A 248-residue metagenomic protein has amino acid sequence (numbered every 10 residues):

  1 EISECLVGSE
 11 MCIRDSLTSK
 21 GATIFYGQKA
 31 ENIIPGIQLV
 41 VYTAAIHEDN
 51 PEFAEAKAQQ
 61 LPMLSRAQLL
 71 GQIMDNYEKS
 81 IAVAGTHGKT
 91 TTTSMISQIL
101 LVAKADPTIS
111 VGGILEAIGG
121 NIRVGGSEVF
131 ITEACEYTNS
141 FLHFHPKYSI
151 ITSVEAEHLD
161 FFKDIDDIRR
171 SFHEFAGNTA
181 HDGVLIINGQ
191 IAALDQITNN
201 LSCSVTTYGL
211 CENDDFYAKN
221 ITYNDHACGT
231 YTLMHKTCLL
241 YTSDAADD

Functional and structural regions predicted by a protein language model:
I2-C12, D244-D248: Short, small-residue-biased leader/transition segments that mark boundaries at the very start of proteins
S9, F25-Q28, S65-G71, S110-G113 (+2 more regions): Beta-strand->loop->alpha-helix junctions that form or flank phosphate-binding loops in nucleotide-handling enzymes
E10-G21: N-terminal beta-loop-helix "entrance" segment that forms/cooperates in small-molecule cofactor or anionic ligand
T18-S19, E31-G36, A44-G189, A193-C203: Phosphate-binding loop of NTP-binding sites
I24, I81, I109, Y231-L233: Preference for bulky hydrophobic residues occupying beta-strand positions in well-ordered beta-sheet regions
T43, F162-R169, G183-I187, N199-S243 (+1 more regions): Adenine nucleotide phosphate-binding catalytic loops in nucleotide-utilizing enzymes
